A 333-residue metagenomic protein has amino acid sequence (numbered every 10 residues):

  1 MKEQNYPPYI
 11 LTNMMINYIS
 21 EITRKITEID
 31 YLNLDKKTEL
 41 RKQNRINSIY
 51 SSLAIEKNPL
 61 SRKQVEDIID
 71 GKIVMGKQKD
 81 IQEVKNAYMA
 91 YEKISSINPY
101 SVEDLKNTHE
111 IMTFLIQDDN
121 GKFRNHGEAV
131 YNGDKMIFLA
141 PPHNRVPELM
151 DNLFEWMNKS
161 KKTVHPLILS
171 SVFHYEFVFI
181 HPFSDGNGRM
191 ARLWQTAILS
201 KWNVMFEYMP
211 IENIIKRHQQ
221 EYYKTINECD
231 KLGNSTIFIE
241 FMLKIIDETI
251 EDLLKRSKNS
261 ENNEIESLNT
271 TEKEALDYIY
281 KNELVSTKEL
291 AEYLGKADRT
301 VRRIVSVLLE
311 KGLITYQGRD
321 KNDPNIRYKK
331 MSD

Functional and structural regions predicted by a protein language model:
M1-D333: FIC/Doc superfamily catalytic core
